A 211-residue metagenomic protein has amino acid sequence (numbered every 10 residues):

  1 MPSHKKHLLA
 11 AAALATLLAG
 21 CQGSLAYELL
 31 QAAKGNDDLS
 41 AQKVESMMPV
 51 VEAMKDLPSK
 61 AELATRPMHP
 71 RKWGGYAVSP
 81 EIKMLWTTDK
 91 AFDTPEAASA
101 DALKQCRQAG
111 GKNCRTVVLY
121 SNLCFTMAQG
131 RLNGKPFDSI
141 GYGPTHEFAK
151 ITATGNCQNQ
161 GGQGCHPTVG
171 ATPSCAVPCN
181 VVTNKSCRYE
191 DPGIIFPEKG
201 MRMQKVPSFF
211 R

Functional and structural regions predicted by a protein language model:
M1-P2, L18: Glycine-centered signal
P2-A10: Bacterial N-terminal signal peptides that target proteins for export
H7, C21-G23: Nucleic-acid-binding small beta-barrel platforms of the OB/S1 family and closely associated recruitment extensions
A11-G20: Bacterial N-terminal signal peptides
G23-R211: Secreted/extracellular ectodomain signature
